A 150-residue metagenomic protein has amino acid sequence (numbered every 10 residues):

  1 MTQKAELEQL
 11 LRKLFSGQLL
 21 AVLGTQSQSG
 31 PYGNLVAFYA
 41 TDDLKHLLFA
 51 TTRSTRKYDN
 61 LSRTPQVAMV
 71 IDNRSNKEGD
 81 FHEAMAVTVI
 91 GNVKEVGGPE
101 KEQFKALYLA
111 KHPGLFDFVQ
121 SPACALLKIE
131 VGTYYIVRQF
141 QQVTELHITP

Functional and structural regions predicted by a protein language model:
M1-A21: Extreme N-terminal tail/first-helix region
T2-Q3, F81-P150: Charged, gly/pro-rich active-site loop segments
E6, N76-D80: Short helix-coil transition/hinge motifs at the ends and kinks of transmembrane helices, capturing the brief
G17-Q18, T64, K111, G132: Structured helix-beta-strand junction loops
Q18-R53, L61, A68-N73, F81 (+1 more regions): Short beta-strand segments
T51-T55, V70-N76, K105-L115: Short acidic (Asp/Glu) patches
Y58-S62, H147-T149: A short, polar/proline- and glycine-enriched secondary-structure boundary/capping micro-motif
